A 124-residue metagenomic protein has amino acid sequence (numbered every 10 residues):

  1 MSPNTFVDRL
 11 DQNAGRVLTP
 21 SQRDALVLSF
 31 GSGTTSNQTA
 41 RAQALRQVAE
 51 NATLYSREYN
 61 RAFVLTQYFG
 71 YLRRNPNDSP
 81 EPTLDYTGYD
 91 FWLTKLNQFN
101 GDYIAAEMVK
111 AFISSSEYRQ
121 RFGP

Functional and structural regions predicted by a protein language model:
M1-P124: Composition-driven recognition of low-complexity segments enriched in small/aliphatic/hydroxylated residues
